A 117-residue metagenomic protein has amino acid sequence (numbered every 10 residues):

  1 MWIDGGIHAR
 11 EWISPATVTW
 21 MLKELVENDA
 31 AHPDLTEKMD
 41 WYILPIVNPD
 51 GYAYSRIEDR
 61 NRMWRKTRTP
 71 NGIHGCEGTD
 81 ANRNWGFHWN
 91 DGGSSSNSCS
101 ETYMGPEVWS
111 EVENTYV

Functional and structural regions predicted by a protein language model:
W2-D4, W12-V117: Active-site/substrate-binding loop(s) of hydrolase catalytic cores
H8: Conserved phosphate/anionic-ligand binding catalytic regions in large, soluble enzymes, centered on
